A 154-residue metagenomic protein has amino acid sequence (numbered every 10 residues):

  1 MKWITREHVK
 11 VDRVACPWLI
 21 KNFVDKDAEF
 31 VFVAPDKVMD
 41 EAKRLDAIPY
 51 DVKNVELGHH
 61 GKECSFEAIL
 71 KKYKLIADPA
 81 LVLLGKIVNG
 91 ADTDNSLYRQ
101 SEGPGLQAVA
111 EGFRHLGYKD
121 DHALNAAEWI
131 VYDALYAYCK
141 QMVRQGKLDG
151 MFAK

Functional and structural regions predicted by a protein language model:
K2-R6, R13-A77: Conserved, aromatic- and glycine-enriched, well-ordered alpha/beta core segments that occur as contiguous structural
H8, H59-H60, H115, H122: Histidine (H) residue identity feature
D12-R13, N125: Active-site-proximal structural scaffolding
K71-K154: A charged, amphipathic interaction segment
